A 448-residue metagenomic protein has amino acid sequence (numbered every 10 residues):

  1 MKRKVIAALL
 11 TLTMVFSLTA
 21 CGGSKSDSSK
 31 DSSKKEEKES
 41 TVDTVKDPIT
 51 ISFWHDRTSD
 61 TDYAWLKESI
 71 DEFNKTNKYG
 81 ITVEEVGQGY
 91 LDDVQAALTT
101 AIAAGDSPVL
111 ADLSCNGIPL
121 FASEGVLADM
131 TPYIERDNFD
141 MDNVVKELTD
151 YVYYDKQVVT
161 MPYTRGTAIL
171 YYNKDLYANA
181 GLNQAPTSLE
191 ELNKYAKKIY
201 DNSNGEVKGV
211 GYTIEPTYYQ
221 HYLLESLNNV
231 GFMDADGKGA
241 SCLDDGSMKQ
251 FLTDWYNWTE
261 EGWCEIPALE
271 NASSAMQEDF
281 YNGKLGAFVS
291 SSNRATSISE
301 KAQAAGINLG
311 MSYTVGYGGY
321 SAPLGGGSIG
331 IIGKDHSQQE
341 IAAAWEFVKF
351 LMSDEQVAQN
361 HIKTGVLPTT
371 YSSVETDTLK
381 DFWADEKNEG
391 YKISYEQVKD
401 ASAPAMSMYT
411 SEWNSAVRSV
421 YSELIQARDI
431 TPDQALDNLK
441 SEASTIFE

Functional and structural regions predicted by a protein language model:
K4-A8, C21-E124, N138-F139, Q184 (+6 more regions): Conserved N-terminal structural module of periplasmic/extracytoplasmic solute-binding proteins
D43, T131-V144, K208-V210, I214 (+5 more regions): Short, solvent-exposed loop/beta-turn-alpha elements that line the ligand-binding surface or hinge of extracytoplasmic
K75-T76, A180, E260-C264, E300-L367: Extracytoplasmic/periplasmic substrate-recognition and gating elements
G87-A97, N116, L189-K194, P267-Y281: Short helix-initiation/N-cap motifs at beta->coil->alpha
C115-T167, N204, Q220-L227, S247 (+2 more regions): Hinge/lid segment of periplasmic solute-binding proteins
Y151, L309-S312, I362-S419, E423: Long, aromatic- and glycine/proline-rich binding clefts that accommodate carbohydrate-like moieties
Y154-Y163, A168, N193-S241, Y256 (+1 more regions): Extracytoplasmic/periplasmic solute-binding protein
A196-K198, K238-L269: Glycine-centered hinge/linker elements that transmit conformational signals in sensory and ligand-binding systems
